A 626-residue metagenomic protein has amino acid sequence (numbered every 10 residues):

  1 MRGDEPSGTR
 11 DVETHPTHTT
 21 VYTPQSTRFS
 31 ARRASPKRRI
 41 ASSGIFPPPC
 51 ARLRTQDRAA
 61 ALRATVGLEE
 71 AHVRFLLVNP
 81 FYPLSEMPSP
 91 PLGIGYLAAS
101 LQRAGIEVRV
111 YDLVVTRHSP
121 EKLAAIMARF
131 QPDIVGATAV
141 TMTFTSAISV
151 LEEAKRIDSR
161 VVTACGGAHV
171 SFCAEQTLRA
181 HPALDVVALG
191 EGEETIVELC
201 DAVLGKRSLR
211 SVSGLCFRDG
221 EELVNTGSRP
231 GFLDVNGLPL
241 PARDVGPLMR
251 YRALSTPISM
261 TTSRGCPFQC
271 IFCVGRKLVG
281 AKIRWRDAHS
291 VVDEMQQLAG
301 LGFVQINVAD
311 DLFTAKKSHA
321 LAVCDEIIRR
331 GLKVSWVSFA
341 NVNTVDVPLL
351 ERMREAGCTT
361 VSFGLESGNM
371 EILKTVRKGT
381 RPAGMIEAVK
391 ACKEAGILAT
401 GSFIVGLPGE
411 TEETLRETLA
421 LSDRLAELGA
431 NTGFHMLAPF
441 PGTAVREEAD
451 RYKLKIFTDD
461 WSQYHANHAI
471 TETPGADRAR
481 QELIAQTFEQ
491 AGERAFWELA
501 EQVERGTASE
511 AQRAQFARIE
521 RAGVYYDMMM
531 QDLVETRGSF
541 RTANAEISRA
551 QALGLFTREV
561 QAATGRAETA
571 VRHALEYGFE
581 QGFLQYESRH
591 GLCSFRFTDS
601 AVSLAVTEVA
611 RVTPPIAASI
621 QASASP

Functional and structural regions predicted by a protein language model:
D4, G8-D11, Y22, P36-R38 (+5 more regions): Radical SAM enzyme core and accessory elements
S26-F29, P49: Intrinsic disorder/low-complexity segments
N79, Y111-R117, T138, K277 (+2 more regions): Residue-level recognition of beta-strand->loop/alpha-helix junctions
Y82-L92, A139-F144: A short, glycine/small-residue-rich beta-strand->loop->alpha-helix junction that serves as a flexible
L97-F232, G442: Glycine-rich beta-alpha loop elements in corrinoid/cobalamin-binding modules across cobalamin-dependent enzymes
I157-V162, V334, I397, A430: A short helix->loop->beta-strand "cap" motif at the edges of active sites that frequently abuts
Q176-E194, E355-T360, L421-F434: Structural recognition of alpha->loop->beta junctions
N236, L240-T400, V405-L407, E413-T414 (+1 more regions): Radical SAM [4Fe-4S] cluster-binding motif and immediate context
